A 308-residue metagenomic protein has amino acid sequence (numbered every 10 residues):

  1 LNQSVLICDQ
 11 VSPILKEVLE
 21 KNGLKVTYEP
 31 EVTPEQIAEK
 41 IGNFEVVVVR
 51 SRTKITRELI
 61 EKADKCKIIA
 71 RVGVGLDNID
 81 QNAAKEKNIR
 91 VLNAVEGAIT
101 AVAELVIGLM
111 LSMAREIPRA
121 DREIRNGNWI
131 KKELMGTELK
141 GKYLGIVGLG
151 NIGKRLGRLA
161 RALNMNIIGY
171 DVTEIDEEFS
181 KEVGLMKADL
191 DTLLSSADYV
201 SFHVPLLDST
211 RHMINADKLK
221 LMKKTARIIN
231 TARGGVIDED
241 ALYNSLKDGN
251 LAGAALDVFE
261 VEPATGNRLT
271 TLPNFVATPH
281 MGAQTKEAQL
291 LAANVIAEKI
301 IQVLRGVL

Functional and structural regions predicted by a protein language model:
L1-L92, S195, N215-D217, L221: An N-terminal-biased, well-structured beta-alpha scaffold segment characteristic of Rossmann-like dinucleotide-binding
D9, P30-E31, D171-T173, A232: N-terminal Rossmann-fold cofactor-binding loop
K21, K132-K224: Rossmann-like dinucleotide/phosphate-binding beta-alpha-beta segment
E45-V46, I68, Y199, R227 (+2 more regions): Short, Asp-centered acidic motifs that coordinate Mg2+ and/or phosphate in catalytic or ligand-binding sites
R52, V74, D198, V204-L206 (+2 more regions): Short glycine-/small-residue-rich Rossmann-like dinucleotide-binding loops
K54, G75-N78, G97-A98, Y143 (+2 more regions): Residue-level detector of alpha-helix initiation sites
K87, V91-L92, E177, T225-L308: Rossmann-like dinucleotide-binding domain for NAD(H)/NADP(H)
K87-I89, A94-Y143, R158, A162 (+2 more regions): Phosphate-binding beta-alpha-beta segment of Rossmann-like dinucleotide-binding domains, i.e., the NAD(P)
